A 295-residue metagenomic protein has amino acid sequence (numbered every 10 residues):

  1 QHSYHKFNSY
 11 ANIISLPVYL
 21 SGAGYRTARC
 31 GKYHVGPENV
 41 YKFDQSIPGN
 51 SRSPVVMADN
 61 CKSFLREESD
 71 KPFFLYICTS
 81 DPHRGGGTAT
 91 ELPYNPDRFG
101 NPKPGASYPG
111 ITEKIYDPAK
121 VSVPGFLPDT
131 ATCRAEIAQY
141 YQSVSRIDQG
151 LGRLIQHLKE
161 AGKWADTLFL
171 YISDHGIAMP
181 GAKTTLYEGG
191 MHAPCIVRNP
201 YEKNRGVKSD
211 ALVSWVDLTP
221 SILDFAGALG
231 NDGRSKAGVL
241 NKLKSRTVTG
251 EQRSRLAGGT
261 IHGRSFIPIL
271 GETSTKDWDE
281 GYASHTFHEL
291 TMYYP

Functional and structural regions predicted by a protein language model:
Q1-Y76, S80-A89, Y94-F99, L256 (+1 more regions): Catalytic-site neighborhoods of secreted/periplasmic enzymes that process anionic sulfate/phosphate groups
Y4, V35, R52, R66-K71 (+1 more regions): Active-site-proximal cap/lid insertion segments
